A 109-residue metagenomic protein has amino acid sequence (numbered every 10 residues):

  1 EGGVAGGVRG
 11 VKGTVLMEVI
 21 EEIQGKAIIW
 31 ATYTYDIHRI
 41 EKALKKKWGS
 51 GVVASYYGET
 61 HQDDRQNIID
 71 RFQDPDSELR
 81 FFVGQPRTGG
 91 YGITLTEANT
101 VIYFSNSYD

Functional and structural regions predicted by a protein language model:
E1-A27, T32, I40, L44: Interdomain linker/hinge connecting the two RecA-like lobes of the SF2 helicase core
G2, G58, N106: Active-site donor-binding loop signature of nucleotide-sugar glycosyltransferases
V11, E59-D63, Y108: Short coil/turn linker and secondary-structure boundary residues
E21-E22, R71-D76, I93-L95: Conserved catalytic network of the ASCE P-loop NTPase/AAA+ motor domain
E21-K26, G49-S50, E97: Short glycine/proline-enriched coil/turn segments at helix->beta-strand junctions
I28-W30, H38-E41, K45-G89: Conserved helicase ATPase core of P-loop NTP-dependent helicases/translocases
R80-D109: SF2 helicase/translocase ATPase core recognition
